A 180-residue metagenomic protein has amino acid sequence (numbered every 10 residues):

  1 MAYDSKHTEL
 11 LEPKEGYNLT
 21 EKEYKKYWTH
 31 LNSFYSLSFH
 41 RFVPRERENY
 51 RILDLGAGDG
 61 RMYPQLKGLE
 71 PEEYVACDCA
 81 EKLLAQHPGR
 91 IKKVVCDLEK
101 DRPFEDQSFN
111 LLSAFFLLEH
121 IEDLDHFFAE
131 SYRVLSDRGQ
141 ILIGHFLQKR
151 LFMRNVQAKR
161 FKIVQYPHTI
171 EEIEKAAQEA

Functional and structural regions predicted by a protein language model:
M1-R47, R61-Q65, L83: Conserved class I S-adenosyl-L-methionine
D59-K100: Class I SAM-dependent methyltransferase SAM/SAH-binding core
D101-D106: Short conserved loop adjoining the S-adenosyl-L-methionine
S113: A conserved beta-strand element that flanks and buttresses the S-adenosyl-L-methionine
F116-L117: Short catalytic micro-motifs in class I SAM-dependent methyltransferases
D125-D137: A short glycine-rich, Lys/Arg-flanked "PGG" loop and its adjoining helix->strand segment in the class I
L142-P167: Conserved class I S-adenosyl-L-methionine
Q165-A180: Short alpha-helix
